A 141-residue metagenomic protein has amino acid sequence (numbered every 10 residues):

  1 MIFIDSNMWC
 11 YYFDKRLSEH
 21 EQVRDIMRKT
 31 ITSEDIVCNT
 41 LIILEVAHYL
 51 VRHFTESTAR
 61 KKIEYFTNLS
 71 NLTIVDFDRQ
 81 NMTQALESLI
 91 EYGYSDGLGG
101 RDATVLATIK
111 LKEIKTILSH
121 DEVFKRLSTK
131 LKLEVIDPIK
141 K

Functional and structural regions predicted by a protein language model:
M1, A107, L111-K141: Acidic, PIN/NYN-like endoribonuclease modules and their adjacent C-terminal/linker elements
M1-C38, H53-K61, K141: Short, well-structured N-terminal submotif of metal-dependent ribonuclease cores
I4, V37-C38, D76, G100 (+1 more regions): Short beta-strand scaffold positions
W9, I43, F124-K125: A generic structural signal for short hydrophobic patches within well-formed alpha-helices
T32-S33, L69, K130: Structured helix-beta-strand junction loops
Y49, S57-V75: Helix-adjacent hinge/juxtasegments
T73-T116, R126: Active-site neighborhoods of divalent-metal-dependent phosphate/nucleic-acid chemistry enzymes
